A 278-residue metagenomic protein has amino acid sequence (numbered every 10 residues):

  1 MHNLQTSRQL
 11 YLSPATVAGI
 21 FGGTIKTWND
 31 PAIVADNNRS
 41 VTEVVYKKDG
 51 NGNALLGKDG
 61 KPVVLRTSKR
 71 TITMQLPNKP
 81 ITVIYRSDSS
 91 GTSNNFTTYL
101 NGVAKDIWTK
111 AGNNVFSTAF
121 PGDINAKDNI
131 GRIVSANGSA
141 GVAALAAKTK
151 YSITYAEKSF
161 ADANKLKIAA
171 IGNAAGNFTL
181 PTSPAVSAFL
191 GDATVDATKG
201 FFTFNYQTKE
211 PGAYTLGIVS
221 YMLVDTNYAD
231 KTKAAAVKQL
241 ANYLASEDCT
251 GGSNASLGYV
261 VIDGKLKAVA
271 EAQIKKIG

Functional and structural regions predicted by a protein language model:
M1-G278: Flexible loop/hinge segments at secondary-structure junctions
